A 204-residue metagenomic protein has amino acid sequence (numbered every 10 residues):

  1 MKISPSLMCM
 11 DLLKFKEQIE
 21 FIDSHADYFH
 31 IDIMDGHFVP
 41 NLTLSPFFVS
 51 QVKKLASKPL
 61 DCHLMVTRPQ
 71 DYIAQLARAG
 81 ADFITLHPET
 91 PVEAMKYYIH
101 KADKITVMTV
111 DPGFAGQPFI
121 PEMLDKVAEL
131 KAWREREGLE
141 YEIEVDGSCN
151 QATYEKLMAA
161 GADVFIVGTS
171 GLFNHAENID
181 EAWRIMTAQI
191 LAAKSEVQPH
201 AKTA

Functional and structural regions predicted by a protein language model:
M1-I3, H25-D27, A56-L60, G80-D82 (+3 more regions): Short, well-ordered coil/turn segments that N-cap beta-strands
L7-M8, Y28-L42, K58-Q75, D82-M95 (+2 more regions): Catalytic beta/alpha-barrel core
L12, K16-I19, P46-S50, I73 (+4 more regions): Generic structural signal for well-ordered alpha-helices, preferentially at hydrophobic/aromatic core positions
E17-I22, Q70-R78, T90-A102, G147-F165: Catalytic cores of alpha/beta
V39-P69, I73-A74, Y154-G171: A short alpha/beta connector and helix-capping loop motif
L42-H63, P121-I143, I185-Q198: Alpha-helix-loop-beta-strand connector modules within alpha/beta enzyme cores
I84-P88, T106-G116, A160-A182: Glycine-rich phosphate-binding active-site loops on the catalytic face of alpha/beta enzymes
M158, L172-A204: C-terminal helical cap(s) of enzyme catalytic domains, especially alpha/beta-barrels
